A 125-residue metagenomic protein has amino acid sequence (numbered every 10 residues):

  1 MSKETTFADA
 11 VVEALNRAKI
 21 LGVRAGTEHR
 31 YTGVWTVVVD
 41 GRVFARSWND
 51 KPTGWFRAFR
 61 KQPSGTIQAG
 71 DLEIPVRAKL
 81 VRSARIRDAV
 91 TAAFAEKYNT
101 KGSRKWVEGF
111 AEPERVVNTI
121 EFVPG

Functional and structural regions predicted by a protein language model:
M1-L21: Extreme N-terminal tail/first-helix region
K3, N16-R17, V39-D40, G70 (+1 more regions): General secondary-structure edge motif
T6, D40, T100-S103: Serine/threonine-rich low-complexity intrinsically disordered regions
F7-A10, R30-T32, V107-E108: A generic local structural motif
V12-E13, W35, F110-E112: Short secondary-structure boundary/capping segments
R17-N49, R57: Short beta-strand segments
H29, D50-G125: Short, structured beta-strand-loop surface elements
